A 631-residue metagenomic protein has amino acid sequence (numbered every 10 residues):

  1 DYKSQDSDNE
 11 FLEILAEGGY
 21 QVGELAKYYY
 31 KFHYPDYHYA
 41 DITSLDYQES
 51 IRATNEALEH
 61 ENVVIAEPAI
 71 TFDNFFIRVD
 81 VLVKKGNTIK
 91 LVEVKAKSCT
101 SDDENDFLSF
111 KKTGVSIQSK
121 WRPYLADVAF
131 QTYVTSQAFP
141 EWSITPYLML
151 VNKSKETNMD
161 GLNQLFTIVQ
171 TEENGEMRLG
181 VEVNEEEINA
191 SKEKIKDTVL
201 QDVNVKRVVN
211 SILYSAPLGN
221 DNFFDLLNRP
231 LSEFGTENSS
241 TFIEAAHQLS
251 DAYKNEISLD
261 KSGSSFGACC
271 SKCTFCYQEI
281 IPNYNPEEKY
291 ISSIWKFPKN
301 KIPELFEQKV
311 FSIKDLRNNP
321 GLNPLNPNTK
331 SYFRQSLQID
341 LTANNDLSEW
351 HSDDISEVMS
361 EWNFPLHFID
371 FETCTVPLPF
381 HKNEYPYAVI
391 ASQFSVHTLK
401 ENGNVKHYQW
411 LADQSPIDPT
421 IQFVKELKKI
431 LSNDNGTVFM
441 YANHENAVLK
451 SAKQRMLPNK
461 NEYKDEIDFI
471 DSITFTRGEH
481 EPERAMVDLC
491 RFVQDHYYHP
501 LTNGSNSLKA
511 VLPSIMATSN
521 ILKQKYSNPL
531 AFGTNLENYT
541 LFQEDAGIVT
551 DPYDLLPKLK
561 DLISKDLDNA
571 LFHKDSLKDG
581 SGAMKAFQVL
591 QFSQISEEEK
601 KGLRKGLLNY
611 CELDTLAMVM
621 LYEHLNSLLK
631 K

Functional and structural regions predicted by a protein language model:
D1-K631: DEDD superfamily 3′-5′ metal-dependent exonuclease/proofreading module
